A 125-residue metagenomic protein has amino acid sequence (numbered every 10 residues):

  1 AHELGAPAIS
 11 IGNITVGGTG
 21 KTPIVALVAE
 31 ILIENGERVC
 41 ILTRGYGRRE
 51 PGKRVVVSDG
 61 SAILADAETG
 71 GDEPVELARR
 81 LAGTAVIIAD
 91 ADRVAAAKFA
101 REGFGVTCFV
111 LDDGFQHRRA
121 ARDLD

Functional and structural regions predicted by a protein language model:
A1-S10: Extreme N-terminal, non-catalytic leader segments that precede Walker-type/kinase nucleotide-binding cores
I9-V28: Glycine-rich phosphate-binding P-loop
G17, R48-R49, A96: Flexible, glycine-rich phosphate/dinucleotide-binding loops and adjacent beta-alpha linkers at cofactor/substrate
T22, L77, D112: Residue-level signal for inorganic ion chemistry
L27-V86: N-terminal phosphate/diphosphate-binding loop that engages ATP/GTP or pyrophosphate donors across diverse enzyme folds
E37, A121-L124: Short glycine-/polar-rich loops that comprise or flank the Walker A/P-loop and associated switch/sensor motifs
G83, L124-D125: Conserved beta-strand/loop subsegment of P-loop NTPase cores
V86-A121: Phosphate-binding/switch loop-helix module in NTP-utilizing enzymes
